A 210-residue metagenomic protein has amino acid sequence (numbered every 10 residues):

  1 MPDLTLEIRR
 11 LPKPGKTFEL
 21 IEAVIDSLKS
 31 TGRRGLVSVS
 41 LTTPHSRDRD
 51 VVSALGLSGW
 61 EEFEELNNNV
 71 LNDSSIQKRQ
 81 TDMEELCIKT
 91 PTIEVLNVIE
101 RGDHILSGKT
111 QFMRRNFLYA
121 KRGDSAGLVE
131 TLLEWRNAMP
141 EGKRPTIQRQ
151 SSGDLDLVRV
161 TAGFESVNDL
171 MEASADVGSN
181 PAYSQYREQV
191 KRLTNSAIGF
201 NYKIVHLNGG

Functional and structural regions predicted by a protein language model:
M1-G210: Short S/T/G/P-rich N-terminal loop/turn motif that feeds into the first structured element of a domain
